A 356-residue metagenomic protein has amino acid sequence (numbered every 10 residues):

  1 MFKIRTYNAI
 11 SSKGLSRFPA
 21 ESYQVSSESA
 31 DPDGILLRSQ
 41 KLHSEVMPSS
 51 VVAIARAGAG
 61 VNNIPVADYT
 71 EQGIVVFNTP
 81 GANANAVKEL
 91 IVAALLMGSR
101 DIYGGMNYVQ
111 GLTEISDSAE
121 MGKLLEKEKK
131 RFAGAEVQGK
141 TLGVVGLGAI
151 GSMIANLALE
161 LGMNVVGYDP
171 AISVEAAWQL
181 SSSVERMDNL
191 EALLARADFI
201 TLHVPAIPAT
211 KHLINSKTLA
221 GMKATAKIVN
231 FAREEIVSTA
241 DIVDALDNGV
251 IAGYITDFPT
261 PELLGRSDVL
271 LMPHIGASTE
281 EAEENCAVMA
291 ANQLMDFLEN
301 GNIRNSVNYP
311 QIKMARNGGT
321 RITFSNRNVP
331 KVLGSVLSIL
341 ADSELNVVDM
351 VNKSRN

Functional and structural regions predicted by a protein language model:
M1-T79, A195, N215-K217, G221 (+1 more regions): An N-terminal-biased, well-structured beta-alpha scaffold segment characteristic of Rossmann-like dinucleotide-binding
H43-E45, P170-L263, S278: Rossmann-like adenosine-cofactor binding region
P80-T141, N305-V307: Phosphate-binding beta-alpha-beta segment of Rossmann-like dinucleotide-binding domains, i.e., the NAD(P)
K88-N107, N156-M163, V288-N302, L337 (+1 more regions): Oxidoreductase and adenylate-handling cofactor-binding alpha/beta cores
L147-G148: Glycine-rich Rossmann-fold phosphate-binding loop(s) that bind the pyrophosphate of adenine dinucleotide cofactors
G151-S152: N-terminal Rossmann-fold NAD(P) dinucleotide-binding loop
N164, T225-R316, T323, R327: Rossmann-like dinucleotide-binding domain for NAD(H)/NADP(H)
R304, N308-N356: A conserved regulatory-domain signal marking ACT and ACT-like small-molecule sensing domains and adjacent regulatory
